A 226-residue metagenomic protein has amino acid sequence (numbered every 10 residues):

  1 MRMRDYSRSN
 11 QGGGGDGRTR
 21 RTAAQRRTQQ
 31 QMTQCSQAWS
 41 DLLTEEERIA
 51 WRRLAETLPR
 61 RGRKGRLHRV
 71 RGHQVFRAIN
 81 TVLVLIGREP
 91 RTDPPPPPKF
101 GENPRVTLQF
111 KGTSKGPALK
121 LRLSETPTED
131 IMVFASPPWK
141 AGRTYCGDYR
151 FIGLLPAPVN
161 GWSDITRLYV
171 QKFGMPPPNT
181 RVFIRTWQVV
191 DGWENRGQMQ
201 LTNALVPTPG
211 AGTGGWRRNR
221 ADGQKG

Functional and structural regions predicted by a protein language model:
M1-V106: Long, polar/Ser/Thr-enriched low-complexity segments that form simple helices or flexible linkers at protein ends
R61-W216: Charged linear interaction tracts used for macromolecular binding and regulation
R220, K225: Short polybasic linear motifs
